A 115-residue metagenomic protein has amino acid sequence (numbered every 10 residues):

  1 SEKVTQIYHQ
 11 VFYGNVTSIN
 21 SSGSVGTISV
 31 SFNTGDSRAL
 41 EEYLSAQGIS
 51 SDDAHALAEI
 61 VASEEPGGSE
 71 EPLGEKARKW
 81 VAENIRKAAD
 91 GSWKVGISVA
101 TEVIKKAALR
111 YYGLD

Functional and structural regions predicted by a protein language model:
S1-W93, Y111-D115: Short amphipathic alpha-helical segments that predominantly mediate membrane engagement
G91, V95-R110: C-terminal single-pass membrane-anchor helix
